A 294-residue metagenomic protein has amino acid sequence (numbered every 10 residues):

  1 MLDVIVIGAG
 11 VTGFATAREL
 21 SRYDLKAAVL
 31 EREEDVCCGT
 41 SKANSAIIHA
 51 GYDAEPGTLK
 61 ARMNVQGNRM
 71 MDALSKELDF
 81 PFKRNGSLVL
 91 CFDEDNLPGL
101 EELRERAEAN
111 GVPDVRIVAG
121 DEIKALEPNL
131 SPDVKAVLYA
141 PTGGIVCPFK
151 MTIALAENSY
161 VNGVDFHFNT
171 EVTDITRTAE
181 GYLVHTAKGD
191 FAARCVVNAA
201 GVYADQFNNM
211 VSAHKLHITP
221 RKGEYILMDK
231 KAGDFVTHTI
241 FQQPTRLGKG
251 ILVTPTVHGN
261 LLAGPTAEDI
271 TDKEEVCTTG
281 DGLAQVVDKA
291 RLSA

Functional and structural regions predicted by a protein language model:
L2-A28: N-terminal Rossmann-like FAD-binding beta1-loop-alpha1 element of flavoenzymes
T12, D35, Y203: Conserved Rossmann-like nucleotide-cofactor binding loop
A15-R22, I48, L78-K83, D190 (+1 more regions): Active-site substrate-recognition segment that forms the wall of the catalytic cavity or substrate channel
R22-K42: Glycine-rich FAD pyrophosphate-binding loop
A43, K83-S87, A179, R221-G223: Short Gly/Ser/Thr- and Asp/Glu-enriched loop/turn motifs at secondary-structure junctions
A46-L126, G250-I251: Dinucleotide-binding Rossmann-like beta1-alpha1 core, especially the glycine-rich loop that anchors the ADP
R62-V65, L90-G99, L138-E157, V276-A284: Short beta-strand to alpha-helix junction loop
L138-C195: Helical element adjacent to the flavin cofactor pocket in flavoenzyme catalytic cores
